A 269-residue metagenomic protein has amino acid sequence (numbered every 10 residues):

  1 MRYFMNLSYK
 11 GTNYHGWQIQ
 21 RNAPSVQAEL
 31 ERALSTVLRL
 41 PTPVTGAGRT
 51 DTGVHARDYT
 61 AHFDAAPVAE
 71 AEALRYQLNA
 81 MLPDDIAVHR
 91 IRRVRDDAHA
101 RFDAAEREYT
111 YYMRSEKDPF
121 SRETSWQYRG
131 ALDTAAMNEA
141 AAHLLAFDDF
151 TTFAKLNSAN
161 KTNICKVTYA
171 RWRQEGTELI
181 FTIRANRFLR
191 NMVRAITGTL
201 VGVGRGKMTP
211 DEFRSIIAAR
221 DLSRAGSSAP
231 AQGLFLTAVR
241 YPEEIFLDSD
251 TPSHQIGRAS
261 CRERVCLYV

Functional and structural regions predicted by a protein language model:
M1-R262: Structured-RNA-binding interfaces characteristic of tRNA pseudouridine synthases
E263-V269: Positively charged, low-complexity/disordered segments
